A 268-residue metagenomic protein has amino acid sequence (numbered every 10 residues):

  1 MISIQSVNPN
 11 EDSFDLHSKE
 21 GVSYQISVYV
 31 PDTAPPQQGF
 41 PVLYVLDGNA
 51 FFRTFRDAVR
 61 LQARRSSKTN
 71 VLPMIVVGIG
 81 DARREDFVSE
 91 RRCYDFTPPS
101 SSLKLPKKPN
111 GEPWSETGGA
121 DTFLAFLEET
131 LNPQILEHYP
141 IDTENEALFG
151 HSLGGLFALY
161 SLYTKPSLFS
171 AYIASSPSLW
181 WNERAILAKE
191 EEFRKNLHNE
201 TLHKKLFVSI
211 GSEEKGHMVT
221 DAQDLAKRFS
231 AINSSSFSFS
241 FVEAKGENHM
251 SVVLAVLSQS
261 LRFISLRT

Functional and structural regions predicted by a protein language model:
M1-T268: Non-catalytic cap/lid and distal C-terminal segments of serine-dependent acyl enzymes
